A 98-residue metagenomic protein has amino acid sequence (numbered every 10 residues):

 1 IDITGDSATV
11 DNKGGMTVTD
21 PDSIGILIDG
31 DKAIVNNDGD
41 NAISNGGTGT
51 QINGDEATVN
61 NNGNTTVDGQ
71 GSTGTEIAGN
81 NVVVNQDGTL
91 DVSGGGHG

Functional and structural regions predicted by a protein language model:
D2, S23-L27, G47-Q51, S72-E76 (+1 more regions): Structural detector of coil-to-beta-strand junctions
S7-D22, K32-G46, E56-G71, N81-G98: Beta-strand-rich solenoid/repeat architectures in extracellular/passenger domains of polysaccharide-targeting enzymes
